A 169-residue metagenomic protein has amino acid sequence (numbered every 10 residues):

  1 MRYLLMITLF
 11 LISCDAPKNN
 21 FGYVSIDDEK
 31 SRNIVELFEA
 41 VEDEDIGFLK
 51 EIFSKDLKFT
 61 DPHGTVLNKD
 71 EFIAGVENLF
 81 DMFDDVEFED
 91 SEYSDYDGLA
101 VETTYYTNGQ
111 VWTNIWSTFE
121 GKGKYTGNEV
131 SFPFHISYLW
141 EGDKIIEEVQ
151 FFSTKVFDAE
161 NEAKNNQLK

Functional and structural regions predicted by a protein language model:
Y3-I12: Sec-dependent N-terminal signal peptides
C14-G47, E51, Q167-K169: Short, low-complexity N-terminal intrinsically disordered segments enriched in polar/charged residues
N19, I52-D61: Acidic/histidine-rich, surface-exposed loop or edge segments in extracytoplasmic proteins
L37, F48-L49, L57, F72 (+3 more regions): Hydrophobic pocket/interface hotspot
K58-N68, M82: A short gly/proline-enriched turn/hairpin at secondary-structure junctions
A74-T126: Surface-exposed, charged secondary-structure patches
E129-H135: Short, surface-exposed coil-to-beta transition loops
I146-K169: Low-complexity, intrinsically disordered terminal/linker segments enriched in charged and Gly/Pro repeats
